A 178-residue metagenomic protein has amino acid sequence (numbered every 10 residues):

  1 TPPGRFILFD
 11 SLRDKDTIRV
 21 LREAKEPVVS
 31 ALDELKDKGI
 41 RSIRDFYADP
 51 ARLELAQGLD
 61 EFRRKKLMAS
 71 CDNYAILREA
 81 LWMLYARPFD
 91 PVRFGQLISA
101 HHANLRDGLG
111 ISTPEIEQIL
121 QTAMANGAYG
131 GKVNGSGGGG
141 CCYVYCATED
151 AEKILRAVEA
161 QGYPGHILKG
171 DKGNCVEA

Functional and structural regions predicted by a protein language model:
T1-G130, V144-A178: C-terminal nucleotide
G138-V144: N-terminal pre-core extensions flanking Radical SAM catalytic domains
